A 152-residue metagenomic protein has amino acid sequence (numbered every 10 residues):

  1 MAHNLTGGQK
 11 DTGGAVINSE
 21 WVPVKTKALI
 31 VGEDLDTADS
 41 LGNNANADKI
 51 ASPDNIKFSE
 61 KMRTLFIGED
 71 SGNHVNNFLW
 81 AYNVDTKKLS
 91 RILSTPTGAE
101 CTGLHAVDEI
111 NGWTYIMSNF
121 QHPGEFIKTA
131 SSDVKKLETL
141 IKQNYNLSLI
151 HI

Functional and structural regions predicted by a protein language model:
A2-H3, Y82: Hydrophobic/aromatic beta-strand positions that recur at structurally equivalent sites within the blades
G13-D48, L93-T97: Surface-exposed loop and turn segments in beta-propeller and other repeat-based domains that flank or scaffold
N43-T86: Loop/turn-rich, solvent-exposed surfaces of beta-rich toroidal or solenoidal domains
E60-K61, D108-G112: Residue-level detector of Asp-centered blade-edge/turn motifs that repeat once per structural unit in beta-propeller
T64-G68, W113-S118: Conserved beta-propeller blade signature
G72-N73, P123-E125: Short glycine/acidic-enriched loop and turn motifs that connect beta-strands
K88-V107: Conserved blade-ending motifs and adjacent loop-strand segments that build the rim/top face of beta-propeller domains
I150-I152: Conserved small/polar residues in nucleotide/adenosyl-binding loops
